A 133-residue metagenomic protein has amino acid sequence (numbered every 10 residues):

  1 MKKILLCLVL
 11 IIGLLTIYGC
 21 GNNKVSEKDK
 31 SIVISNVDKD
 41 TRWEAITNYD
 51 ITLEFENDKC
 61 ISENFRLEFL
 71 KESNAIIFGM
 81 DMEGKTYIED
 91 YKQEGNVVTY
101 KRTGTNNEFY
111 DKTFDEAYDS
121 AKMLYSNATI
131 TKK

Functional and structural regions predicted by a protein language model:
M1-I4: Positively charged n-region of N-terminal signal peptides that target proteins for export
I11-I12: Repetitive helical segments and hydrophobic/amphipathic motifs
T16-G19: C-terminal motif of bacterial Sec signal peptides marking the signal peptidase cleavage site
K24-K133: Subset-of-secretome marker
